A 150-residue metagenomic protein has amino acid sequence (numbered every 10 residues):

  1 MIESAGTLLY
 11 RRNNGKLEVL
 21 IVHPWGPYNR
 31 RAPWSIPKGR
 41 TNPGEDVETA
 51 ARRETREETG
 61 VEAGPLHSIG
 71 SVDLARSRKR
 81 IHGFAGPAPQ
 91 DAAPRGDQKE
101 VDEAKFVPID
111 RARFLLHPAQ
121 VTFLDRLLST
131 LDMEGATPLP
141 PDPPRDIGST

Functional and structural regions predicted by a protein language model:
M1-I36: N-terminal strand-loop-strand
W25-Y28, E58-E62, T130: Short hydrophobic alpha-helical module
G39-R126, G148-S149: Unchanged
R126-E134: C-terminal alpha-helix
M133-I147: Short, charged, intrinsically disordered terminal tails
